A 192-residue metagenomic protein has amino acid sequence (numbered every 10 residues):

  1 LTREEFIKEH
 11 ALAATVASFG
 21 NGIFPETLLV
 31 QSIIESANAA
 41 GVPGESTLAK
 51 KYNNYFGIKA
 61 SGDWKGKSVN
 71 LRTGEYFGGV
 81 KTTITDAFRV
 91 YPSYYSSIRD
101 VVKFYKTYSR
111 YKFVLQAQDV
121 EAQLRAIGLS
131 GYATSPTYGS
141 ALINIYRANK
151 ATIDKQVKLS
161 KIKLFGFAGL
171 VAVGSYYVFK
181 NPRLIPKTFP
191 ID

Functional and structural regions predicted by a protein language model:
L1-L159: Catalytic cores of secreted/periplasmic lytic hydrolases that degrade extracellular macromolecules
K158-F189: Single-pass alpha-helical membrane anchors
